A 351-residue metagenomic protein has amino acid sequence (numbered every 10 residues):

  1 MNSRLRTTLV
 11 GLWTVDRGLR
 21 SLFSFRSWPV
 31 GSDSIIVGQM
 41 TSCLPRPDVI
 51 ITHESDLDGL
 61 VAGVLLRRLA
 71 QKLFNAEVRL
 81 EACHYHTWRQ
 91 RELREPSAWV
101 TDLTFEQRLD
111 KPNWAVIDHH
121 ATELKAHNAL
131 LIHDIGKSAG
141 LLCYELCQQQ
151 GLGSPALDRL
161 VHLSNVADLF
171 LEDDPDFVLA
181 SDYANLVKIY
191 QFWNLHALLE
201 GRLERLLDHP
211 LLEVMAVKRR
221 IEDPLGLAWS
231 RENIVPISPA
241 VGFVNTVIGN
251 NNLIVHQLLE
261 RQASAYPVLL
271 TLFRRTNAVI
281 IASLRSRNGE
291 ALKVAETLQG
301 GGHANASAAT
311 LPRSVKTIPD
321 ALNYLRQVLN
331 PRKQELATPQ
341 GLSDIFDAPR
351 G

Functional and structural regions predicted by a protein language model:
L5-L12, G18, F25-D182, G226-G351: Replace "Mg2+/Mn2+-dependent" with "divalent metal-dependent
V166-E232: Hydrophobic, aromatic-enriched interface-forming segments
